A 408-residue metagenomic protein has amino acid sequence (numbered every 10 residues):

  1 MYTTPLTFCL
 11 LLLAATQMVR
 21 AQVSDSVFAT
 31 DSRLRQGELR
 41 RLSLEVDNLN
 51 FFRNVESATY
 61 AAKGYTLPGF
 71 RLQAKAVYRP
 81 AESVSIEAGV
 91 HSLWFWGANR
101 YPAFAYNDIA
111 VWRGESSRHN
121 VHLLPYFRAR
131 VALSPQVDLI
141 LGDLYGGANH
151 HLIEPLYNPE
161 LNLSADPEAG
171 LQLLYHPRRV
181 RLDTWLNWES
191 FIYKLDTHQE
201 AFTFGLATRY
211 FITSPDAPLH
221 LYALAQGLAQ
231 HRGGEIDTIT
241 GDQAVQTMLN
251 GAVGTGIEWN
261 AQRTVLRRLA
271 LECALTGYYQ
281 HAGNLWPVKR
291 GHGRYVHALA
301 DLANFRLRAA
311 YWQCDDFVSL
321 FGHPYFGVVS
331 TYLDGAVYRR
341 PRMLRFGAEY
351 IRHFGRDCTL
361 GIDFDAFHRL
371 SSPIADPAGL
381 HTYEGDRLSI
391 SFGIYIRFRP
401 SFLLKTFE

Functional and structural regions predicted by a protein language model:
P5-A15: Sec-dependent N-terminal signal peptides
Q17-A21: Sec/Tat signal peptide C-region and signal peptidase I cleavage site
V23-S26, E45-L49, G69, Y126 (+3 more regions): Exposed, low-structure sequence patches enriched in small/polar residues
T30-V55, V84-I86: Transmembrane beta-strand segments of Gram-negative outer membrane beta-barrel proteins
N48-R71, Y101-P102, G114, L380-H381: Surface-exposed strand-loop-strand hairpins of Gram-negative outer-membrane beta-barrel proteins
K75-W94, L174-W185, R268-E272: Surface-exposed extracellular loop regions of Gram-negative outer-membrane beta-barrel proteins
V84-L133, E154-P155: Surface-exposed loop and membrane-interface regions of Gram-negative outer-membrane beta-barrel proteins
D138-R209: Surface-exposed coil loops of outer-membrane beta-barrel proteins
